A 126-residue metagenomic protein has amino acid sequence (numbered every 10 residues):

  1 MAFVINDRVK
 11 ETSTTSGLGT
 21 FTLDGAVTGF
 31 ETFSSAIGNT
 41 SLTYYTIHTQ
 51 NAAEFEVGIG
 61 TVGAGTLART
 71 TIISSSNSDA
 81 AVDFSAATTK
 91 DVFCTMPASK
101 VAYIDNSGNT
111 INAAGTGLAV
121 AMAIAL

Functional and structural regions predicted by a protein language model:
M1-F30, I73-L126: Glycine-rich, low-complexity segments
S34-I59: Ser/Thr/Gly-rich low-complexity blocks that favor extended beta-strand/coil architectures
I59-T61, I124: Residues located in well-ordered beta-strands
A64-I73: Short, solvent-exposed secondary-structure boundary/capping segments
